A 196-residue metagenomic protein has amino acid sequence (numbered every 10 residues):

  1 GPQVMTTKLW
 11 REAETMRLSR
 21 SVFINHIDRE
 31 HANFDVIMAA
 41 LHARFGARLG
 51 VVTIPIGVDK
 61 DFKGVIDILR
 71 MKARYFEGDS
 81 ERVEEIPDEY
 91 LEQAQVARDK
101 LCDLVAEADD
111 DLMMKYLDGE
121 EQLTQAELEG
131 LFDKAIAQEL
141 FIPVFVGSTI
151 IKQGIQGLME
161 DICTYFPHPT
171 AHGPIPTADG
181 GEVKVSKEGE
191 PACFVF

Functional and structural regions predicted by a protein language model:
G1-F196: Structural and coupling elements of P-loop NTPases
